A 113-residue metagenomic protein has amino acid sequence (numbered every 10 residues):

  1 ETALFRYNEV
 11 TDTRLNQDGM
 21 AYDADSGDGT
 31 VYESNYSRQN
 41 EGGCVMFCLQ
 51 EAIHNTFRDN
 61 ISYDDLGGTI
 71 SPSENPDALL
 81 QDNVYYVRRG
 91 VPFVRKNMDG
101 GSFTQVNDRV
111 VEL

Functional and structural regions predicted by a protein language model:
E1-T104: Right-handed parallel beta-helix/beta-solenoid
G101-T104, D108-L113: Long, ordered, amphipathic alpha-helical scaffolds
